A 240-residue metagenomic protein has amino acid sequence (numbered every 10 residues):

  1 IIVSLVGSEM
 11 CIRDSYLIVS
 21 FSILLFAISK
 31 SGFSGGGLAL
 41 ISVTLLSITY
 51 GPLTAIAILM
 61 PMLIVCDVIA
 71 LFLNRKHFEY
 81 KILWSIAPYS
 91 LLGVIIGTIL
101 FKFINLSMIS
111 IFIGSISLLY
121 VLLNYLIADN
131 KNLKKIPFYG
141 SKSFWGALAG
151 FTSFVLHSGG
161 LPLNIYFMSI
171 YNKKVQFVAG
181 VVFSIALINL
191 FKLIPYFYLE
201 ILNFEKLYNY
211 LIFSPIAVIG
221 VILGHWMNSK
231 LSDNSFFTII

Functional and structural regions predicted by a protein language model:
I1-I12: Single conserved hydrophobic/aromatic residue that forms the stacking wall/gate of nucleotide- or nucleobase-binding
S8, T98-M108, L133-K134, Y196-L207: Membrane-interface helix termini and inter-helical loops of multi-pass transporters
S20-F33, G37-W84, W145-G146, G150 (+2 more regions): Small-residue-rich hydrophobic segments that form or flank transmembrane alpha-helices in multi-pass membrane proteins
T49, H77, F103-L106, Y171 (+1 more regions): Helix-loop interface residues and adjacent transmembrane-helix termini in multi-pass membrane transporters, primarily
D67-K76, L106, F112-F138, H225-W226: Transmembrane helix exit motif
Y80-S90, F112-G114, I136-G146, Q176-F183 (+1 more regions): Cytoplasmic-side transmembrane-helix entry/capping segments in multi-pass membrane proteins
Y80-Y120, N124-Y125: Glycine/small-residue-rich loop that forms an oxyanion/phosphate-binding "nest" at active or ligand-binding sites
I222-I240: Interfacial loop-to-transmembrane junctions
